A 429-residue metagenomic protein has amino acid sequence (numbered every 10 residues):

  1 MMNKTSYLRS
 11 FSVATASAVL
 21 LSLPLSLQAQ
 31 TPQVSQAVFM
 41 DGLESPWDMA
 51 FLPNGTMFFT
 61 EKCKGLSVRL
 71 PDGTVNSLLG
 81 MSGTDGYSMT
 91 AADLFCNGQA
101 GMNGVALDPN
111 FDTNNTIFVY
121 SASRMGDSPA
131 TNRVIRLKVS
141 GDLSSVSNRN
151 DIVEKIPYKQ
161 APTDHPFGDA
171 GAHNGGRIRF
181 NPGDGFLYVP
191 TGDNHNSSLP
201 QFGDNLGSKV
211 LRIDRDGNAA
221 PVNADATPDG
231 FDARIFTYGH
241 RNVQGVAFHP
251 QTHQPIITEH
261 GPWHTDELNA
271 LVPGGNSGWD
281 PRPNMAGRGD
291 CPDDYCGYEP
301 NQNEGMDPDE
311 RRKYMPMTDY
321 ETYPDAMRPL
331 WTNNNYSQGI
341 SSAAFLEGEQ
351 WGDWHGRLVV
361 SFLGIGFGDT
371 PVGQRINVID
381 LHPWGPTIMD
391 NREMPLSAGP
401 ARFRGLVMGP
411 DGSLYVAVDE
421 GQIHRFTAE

Functional and structural regions predicted by a protein language model:
M1-R9: N-terminal secretory signal peptides that target proteins for export/translocation
S12-P24: Bacterial N-terminal signal peptides
L25-A29: Sec/Tat signal peptide C-region and signal peptidase I cleavage site
Q30-S198, H253-G261, Y336-W384, G409 (+1 more regions): Acidic, Gly/Ser/Thr-rich repeat motifs that build Ca2+-stabilized beta-propeller blades
G86-C96, A100-M102, N110-D112, D193-R392 (+1 more regions): Beta-propeller domain segments
S123, I152-K159, T227-G230, P395-P400: Short, solvent-exposed aromatic-acidic interface loops
G176-I178, G245, R404-L406: Short, surface-exposed beta-strand/loop micro-motifs that present aromatic residues
H240, P386-P410: Conserved blade-ending motifs and adjacent loop-strand segments that build the rim/top face of beta-propeller domains
